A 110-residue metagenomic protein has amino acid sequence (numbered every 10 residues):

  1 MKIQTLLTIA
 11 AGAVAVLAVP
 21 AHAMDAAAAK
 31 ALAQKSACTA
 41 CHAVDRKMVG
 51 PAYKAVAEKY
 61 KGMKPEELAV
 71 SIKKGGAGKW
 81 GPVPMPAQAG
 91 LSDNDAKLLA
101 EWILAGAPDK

Functional and structural regions predicted by a protein language model:
M1-A10: Bacterial N-terminal signal peptides that target proteins for export
A10-A11, A21: Cleavable N-terminal signal peptides
L17-D25: Sec/Tat signal peptide C-region and signal peptidase I cleavage site
D25-V44, K59: Sequence/structural segment immediately N-terminal to covalent heme-attachment motifs in c-type and related
A40, R46-E58, K73-A100, G106: Axial heme c-ligation environment in periplasmic c-type cytochrome domains
E58-P65: Conserved helix-turn-beta segment immediately C-terminal to the redox Cys motif in thioredoxin-like folds
D109-K110: Short, solvent-exposed mixed-charge patches
